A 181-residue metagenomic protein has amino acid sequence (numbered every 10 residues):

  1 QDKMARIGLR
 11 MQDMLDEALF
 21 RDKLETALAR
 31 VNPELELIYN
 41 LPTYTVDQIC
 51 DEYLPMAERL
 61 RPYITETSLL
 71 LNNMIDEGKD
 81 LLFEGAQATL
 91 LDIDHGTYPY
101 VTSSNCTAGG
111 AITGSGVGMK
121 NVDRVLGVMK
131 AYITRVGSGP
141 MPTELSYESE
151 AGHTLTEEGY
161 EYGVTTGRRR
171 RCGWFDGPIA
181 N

Functional and structural regions predicted by a protein language model:
Q1-N181: Non-transmembrane, aqueous-exposed alpha-helical and coiled segments at domain scale
